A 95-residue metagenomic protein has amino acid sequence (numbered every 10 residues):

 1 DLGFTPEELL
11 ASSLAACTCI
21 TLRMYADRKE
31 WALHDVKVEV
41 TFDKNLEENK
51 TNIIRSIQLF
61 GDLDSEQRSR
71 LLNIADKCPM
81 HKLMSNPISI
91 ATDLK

Functional and structural regions predicted by a protein language model:
D1-S12, I20-K95: Extended beta-strand/beta-hairpin segments
